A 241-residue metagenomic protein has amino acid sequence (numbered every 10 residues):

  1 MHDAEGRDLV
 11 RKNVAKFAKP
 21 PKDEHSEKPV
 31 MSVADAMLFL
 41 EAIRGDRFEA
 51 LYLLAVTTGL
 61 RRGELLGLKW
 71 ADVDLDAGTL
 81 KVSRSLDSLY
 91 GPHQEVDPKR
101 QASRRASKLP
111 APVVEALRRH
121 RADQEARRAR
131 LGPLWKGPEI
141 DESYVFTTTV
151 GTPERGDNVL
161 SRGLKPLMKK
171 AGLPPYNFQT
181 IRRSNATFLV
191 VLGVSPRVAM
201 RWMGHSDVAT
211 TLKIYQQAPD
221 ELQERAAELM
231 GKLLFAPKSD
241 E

Functional and structural regions predicted by a protein language model:
G6-L68, L75-D76, A102-R104, P112-E115 (+7 more regions): Basic, Lys/Arg- and aromatic-enriched nucleic-acid-binding interface segment
A15-F17, A77-V82, N177, F188-L189 (+2 more regions): Short functional hotspots where side chains directly engage DNA or cofactors
L40-F48, T58, S107, A122-G137 (+3 more regions): Short, basic (Lys/Arg/His-rich) helix/loop patches that form interaction surfaces in the mid-to-C-terminal regions
E41, A77, L86-V113, R119 (+7 more regions): C-terminal secondary-structure termini that scaffold catalytic or DNA-interacting sites
D46, E221-L222: Alpha-solenoid repeat scaffolds
A55-V56, R62, K69-W70, A77 (+6 more regions): Active-site proximal loops enriched in glycine and acidic residues that flank catalytic Cys/His/Asp and coordinate
